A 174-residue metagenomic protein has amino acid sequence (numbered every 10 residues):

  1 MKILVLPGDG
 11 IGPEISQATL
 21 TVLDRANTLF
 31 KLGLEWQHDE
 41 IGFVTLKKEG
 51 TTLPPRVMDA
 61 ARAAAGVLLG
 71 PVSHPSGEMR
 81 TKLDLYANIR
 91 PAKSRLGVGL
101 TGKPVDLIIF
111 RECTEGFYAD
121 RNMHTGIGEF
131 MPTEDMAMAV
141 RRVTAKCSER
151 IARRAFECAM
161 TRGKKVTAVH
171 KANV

Functional and structural regions predicted by a protein language model:
L4-T21, A26-N27, E129-V174: Glycine-rich phosphate/diphosphate-binding loop of Rossmann-like nucleotide-binding domains
G8-G10, I41, V72, S94 (+1 more regions): Short, ordered loop/turn segments at secondary-structure junctions
L29-P55: N-terminal beta-loop-helix "entrance" segment that forms/cooperates in small-molecule cofactor or anionic ligand
E35-D39, R90, T167: General small-molecule cofactor/ligand-binding pocket signal
T45-M138: N-terminal glycine-rich phosphate/adenylate-binding segment common to multiple enzyme folds
